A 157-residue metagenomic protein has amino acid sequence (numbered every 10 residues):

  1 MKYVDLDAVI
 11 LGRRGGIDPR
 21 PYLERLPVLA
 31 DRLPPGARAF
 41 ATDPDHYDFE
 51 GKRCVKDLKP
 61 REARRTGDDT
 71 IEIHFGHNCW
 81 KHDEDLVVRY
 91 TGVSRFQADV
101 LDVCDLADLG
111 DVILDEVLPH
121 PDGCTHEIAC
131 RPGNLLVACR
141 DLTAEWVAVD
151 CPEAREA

Functional and structural regions predicted by a protein language model:
M1-A157: Surface-exposed, interaction-prone regions used to assemble/regulate multi-protein complexes
